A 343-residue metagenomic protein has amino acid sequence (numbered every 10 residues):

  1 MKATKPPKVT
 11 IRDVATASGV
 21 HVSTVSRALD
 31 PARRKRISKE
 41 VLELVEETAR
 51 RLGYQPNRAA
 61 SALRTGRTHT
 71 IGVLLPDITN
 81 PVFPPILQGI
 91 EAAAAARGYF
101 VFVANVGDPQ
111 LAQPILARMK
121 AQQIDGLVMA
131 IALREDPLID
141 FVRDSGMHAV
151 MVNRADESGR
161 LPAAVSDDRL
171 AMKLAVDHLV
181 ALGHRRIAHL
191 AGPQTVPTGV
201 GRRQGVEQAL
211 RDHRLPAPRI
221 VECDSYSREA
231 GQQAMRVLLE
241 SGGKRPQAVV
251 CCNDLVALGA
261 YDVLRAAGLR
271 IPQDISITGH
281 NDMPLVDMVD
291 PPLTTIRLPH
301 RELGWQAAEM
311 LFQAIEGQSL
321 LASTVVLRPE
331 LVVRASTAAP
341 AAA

Functional and structural regions predicted by a protein language model:
M1-P6, R51, A92-R97, R143-M151 (+1 more regions): Bacterial carbohydrate/catabolite-sensing allosteric modules
M1-R67, A343: N-terminal helix-turn-helix DNA-binding module of bacterial transcription factors
A17, V22-R27, R64-D77, H178 (+1 more regions): Short beta-strand segments enriched in small/hydrophobic residues
K39-E43, R51-G126, Q204-E207, C223: Amphipathic helical "hinge" segments at domain boundaries
A60, Q113-L116, I139, V176 (+1 more regions): Short hydrophobic/charged patches on amphipathic alpha-helices used for structural packing and interfaces
G107-Q110, A130-E135, L255: Short beta->alpha connector loops
R134-R143: Active-site-adjacent beta->alpha loops and helix N-cap segments on the catalytic face of soluble alpha/beta enzymes
